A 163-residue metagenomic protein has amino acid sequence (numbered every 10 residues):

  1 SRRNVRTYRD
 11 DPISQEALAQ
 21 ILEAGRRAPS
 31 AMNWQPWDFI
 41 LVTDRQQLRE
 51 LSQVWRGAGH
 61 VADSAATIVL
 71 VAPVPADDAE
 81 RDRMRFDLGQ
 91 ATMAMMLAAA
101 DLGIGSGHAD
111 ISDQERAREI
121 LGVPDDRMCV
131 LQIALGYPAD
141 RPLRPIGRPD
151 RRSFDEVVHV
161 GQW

Functional and structural regions predicted by a protein language model:
S1, D38, A98, L131-Q132: Residue-level recognition of specific faces of alpha-helices
S1-D10, Q132-W163: C-terminal helix-cap and adjacent tail motif
E16-L88: Glycine/small-residue-rich phosphate/adenosyl-binding loop
A17, D44, R118-E119, Y137: Short Asp/Glu-rich motifs
G25, I68, A76-I120, I133: Small-aliphatic-rich amphipathic alpha-helix that forms the alpha element of a beta-alpha
W34-W37, D101-I104, V130: Short secondary-structure junction motifs
G59-V69, G122-P145: A glycine-rich helix N-cap at a beta->alpha junction
